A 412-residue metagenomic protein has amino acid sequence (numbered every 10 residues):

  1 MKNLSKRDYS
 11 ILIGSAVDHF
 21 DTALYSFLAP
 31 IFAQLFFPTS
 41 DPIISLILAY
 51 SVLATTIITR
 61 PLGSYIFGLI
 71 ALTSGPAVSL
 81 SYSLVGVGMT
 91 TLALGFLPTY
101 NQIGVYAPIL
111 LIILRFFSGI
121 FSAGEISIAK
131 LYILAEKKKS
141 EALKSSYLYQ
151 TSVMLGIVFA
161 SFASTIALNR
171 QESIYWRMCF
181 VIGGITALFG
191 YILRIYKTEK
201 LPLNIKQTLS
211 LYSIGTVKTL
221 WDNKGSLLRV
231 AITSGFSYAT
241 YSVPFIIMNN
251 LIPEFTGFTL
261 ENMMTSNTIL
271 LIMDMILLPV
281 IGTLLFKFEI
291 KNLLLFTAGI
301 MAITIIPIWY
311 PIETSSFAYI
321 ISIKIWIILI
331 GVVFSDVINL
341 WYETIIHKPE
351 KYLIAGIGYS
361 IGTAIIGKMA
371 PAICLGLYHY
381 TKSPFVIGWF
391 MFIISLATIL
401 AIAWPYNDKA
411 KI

Functional and structural regions predicted by a protein language model:
S26, G225-M273, G367-A370: Extracytoplasmic gate region of multi-pass secondary transporters
G63-P76, L277-I290: Helix-to-loop junctions at the C-terminal end of transmembrane segments in multipass secondary transporters
T73-V85, F286-G299: Cytoplasmic membrane-interface "Motif A"-like loop-to-helix N-cap segments of 12-TM Major Facilitator Superfamily
V85-I103, I300-T314: C-terminal ends and interior cores of transmembrane alpha-helices in multi-pass membrane transporters/permeases
G104-A123, A318-F334: Hydrophobic core of transmembrane alpha-helices in multi-pass small-molecule transporters, especially MFS/SLC-type
L114-T151: Cytoplasmic helix-loop-helix junction between adjacent transmembrane helices in 12-TM secondary transporters
F121, E141-T165, T186, G356-A370: Glycine-rich segments within core transmembrane alpha-helices of 12-TM secondary carriers
N292-V337: C-terminal transmembrane helical hairpin of 12-TM major facilitator-type secondary transporters
